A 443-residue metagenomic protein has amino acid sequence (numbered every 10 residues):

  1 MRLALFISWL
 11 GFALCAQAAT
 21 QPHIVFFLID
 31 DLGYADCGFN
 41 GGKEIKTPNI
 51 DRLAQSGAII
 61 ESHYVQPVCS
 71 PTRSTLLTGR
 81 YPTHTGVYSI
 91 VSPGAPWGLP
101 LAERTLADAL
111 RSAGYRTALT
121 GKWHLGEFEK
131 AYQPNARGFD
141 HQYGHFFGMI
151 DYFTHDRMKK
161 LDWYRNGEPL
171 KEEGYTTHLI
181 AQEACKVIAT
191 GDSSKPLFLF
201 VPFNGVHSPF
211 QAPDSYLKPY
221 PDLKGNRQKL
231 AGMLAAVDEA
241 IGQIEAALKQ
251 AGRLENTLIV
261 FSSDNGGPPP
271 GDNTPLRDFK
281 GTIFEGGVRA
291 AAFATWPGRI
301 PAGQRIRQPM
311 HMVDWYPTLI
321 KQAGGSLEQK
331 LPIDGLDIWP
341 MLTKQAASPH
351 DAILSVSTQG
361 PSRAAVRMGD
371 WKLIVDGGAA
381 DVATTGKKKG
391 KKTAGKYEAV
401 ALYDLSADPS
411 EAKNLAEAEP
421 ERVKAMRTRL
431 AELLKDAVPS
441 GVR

Functional and structural regions predicted by a protein language model:
R2, A18-A401, P409-R443: Formylglycine-dependent sulfatase
A4-C15: Bacterial N-terminal signal peptides
